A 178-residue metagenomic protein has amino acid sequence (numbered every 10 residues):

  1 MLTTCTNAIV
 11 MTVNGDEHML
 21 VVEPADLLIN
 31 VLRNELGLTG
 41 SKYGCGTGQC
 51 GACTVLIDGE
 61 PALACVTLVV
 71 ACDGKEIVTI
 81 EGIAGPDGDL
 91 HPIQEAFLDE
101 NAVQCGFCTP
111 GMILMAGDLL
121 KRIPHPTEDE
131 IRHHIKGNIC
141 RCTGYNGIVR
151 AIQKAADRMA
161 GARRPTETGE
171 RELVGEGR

Functional and structural regions predicted by a protein language model:
M1-R178: Signature of N-terminal electron-transfer/Fe-S-associated modules in redox systems
